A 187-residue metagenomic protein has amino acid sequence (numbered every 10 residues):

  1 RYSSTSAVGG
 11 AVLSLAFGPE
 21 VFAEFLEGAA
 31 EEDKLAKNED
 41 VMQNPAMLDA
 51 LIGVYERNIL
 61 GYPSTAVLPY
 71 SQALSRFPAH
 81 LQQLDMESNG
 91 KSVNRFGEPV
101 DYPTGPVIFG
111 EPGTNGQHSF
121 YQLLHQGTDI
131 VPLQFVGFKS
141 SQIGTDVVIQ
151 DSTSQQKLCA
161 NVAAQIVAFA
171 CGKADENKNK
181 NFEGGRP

Functional and structural regions predicted by a protein language model:
R1-P187: A SIS-like phosphosugar-recognition module
